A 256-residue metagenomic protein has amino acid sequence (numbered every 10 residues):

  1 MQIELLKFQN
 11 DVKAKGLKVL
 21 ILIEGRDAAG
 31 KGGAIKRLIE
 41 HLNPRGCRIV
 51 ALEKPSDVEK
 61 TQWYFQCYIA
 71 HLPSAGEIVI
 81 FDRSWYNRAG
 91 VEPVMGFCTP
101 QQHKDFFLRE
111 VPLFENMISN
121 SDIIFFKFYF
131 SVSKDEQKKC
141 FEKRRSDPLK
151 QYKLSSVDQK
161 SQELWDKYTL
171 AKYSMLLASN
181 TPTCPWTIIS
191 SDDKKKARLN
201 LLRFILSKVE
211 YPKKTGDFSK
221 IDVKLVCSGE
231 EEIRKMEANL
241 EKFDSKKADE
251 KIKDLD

Functional and structural regions predicted by a protein language model:
M1-D256: Glycine-rich phosphate-binding loop of ATP-dependent small-molecule kinases
